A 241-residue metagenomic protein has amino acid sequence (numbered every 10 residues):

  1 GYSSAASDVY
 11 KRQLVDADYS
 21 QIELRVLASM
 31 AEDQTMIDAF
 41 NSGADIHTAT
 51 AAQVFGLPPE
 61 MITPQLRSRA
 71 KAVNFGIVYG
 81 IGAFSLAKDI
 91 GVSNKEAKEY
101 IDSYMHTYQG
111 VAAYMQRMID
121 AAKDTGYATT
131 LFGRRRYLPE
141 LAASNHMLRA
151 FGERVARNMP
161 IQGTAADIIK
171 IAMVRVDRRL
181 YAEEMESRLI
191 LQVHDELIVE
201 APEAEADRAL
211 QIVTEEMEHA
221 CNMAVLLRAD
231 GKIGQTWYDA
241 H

Functional and structural regions predicted by a protein language model:
G1-A6, Y10: Single conserved hydrophobic/aromatic residue that forms the stacking wall/gate of nucleotide- or nucleobase-binding
Y2, E23, G43, H47 (+2 more regions): Hydrophobic (often cysteine-bearing) scaffold residues that line and stabilize catalytic clefts of nucleotide/cofactor
L14-D18: Short hydrophobic beta-strand that contains or immediately precedes a catalytic carboxylate
S20-E32: Short active-site loop/helix that positions an aromatic residue
S20-I22, E196, T236-Y238: Conserved nucleotide-binding/hydrolysis micro-motifs of P-loop NTPases
A31-N41: Cytochrome P450 catalytic domain signature, combining two hallmark sequence patches
A52-M185, L191-Q192, P202, K232-H241: Conserved catalytic core of nucleic-acid polymerases
V176-D230: C-terminal structured "cap/appendage" subdomains that terminate the fold
